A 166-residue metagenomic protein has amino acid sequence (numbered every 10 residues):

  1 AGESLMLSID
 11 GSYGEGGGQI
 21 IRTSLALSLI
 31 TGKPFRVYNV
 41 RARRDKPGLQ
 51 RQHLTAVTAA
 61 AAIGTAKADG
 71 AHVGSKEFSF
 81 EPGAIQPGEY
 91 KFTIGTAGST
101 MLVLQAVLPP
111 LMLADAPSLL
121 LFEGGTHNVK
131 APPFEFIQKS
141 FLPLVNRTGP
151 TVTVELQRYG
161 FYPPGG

Functional and structural regions predicted by a protein language model:
E3-G166: Structural preference for solvent-exposed beta-strand-turn elements and adjacent flexible terminal/loop segments within
